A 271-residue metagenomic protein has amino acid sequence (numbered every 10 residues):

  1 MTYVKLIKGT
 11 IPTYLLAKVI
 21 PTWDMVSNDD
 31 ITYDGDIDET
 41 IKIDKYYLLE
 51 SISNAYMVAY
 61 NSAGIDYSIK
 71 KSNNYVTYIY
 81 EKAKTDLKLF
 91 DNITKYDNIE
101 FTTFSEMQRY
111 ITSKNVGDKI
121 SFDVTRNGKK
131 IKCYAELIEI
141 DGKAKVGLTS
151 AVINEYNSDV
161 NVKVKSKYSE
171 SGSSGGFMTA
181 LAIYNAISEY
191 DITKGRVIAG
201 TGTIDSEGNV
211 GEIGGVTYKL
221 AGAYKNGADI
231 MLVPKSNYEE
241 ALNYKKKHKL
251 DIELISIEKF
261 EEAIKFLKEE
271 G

Functional and structural regions predicted by a protein language model:
M1-K71: Extended, small/polar residue-biased N-terminal targeting/export presequences and adjacent propeptide/linker tracts
L6, I37-E50, Y78-Y80, K95-D97 (+3 more regions): Second-shell loop/turn segments in exported
Y33-E39, I69-T77, I153-Y168, K194-E207: Glycine- and acidic-rich phosphate- and metal-coordinating loops
Y56-F104, N209-G214, K235: PDZ/PDZ-like domain segments forming the peptide/carboxylate-binding groove, activating on the N-terminal beta-strands
Y60, F90-I93, F122, L148 (+4 more regions): Terminal peptide-recognition signature
R109-S150, K247-E262, F266-E269: PDZ-domain C-terminal substructure recognizer with occasional recognition of PDZ-binding tails
N127-A182: C-terminal, low-ordered peptide segments at domain boundaries
A186, S206-E239: Glycine- and Gly-Pro-enriched alpha-helical subdomains that act as flexible, kink-prone "lid/hinge" or packing modules
